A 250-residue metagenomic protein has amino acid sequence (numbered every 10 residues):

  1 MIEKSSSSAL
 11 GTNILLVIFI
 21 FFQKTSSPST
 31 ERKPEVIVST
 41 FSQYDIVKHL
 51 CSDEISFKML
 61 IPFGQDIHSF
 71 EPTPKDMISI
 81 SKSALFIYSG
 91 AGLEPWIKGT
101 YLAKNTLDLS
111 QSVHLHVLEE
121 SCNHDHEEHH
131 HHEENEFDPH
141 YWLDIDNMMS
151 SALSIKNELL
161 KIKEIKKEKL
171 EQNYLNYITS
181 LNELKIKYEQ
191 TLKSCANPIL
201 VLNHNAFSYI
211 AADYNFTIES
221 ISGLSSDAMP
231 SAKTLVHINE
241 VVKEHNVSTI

Functional and structural regions predicted by a protein language model:
M1-E3: N-terminal secretory signal peptides that target proteins for export/translocation
S5-A9, N13-L16, F21-T249: Extracytoplasmic metal-acquisition and chelation regions
